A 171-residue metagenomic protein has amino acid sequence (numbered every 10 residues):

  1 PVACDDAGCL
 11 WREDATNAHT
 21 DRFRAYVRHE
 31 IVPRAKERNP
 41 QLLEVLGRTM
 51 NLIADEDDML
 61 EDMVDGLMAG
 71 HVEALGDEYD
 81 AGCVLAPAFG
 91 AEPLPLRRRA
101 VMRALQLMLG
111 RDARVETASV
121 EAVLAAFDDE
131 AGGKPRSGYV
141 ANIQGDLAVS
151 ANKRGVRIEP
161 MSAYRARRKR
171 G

Functional and structural regions predicted by a protein language model:
P1-A7: Metal-dependent de-N-acetylase/amidase catalytic core
G8-C9, G110: Short aromatic/hydrophobic-glycine micro-motifs
C9-A18: Conserved S-adenosyl-L-methionine
A18-F23, E37: Noncatalytic alpha-helical scaffolds and linker/capping helices
A25-V27: A short, glycine/Asx- and small/polar-enriched loop/turn that sits immediately N-terminal to a beta-strand
H29-V32, G47-G171: AMP-forming adenylation/ATP pyrophosphatase catalytic core
R34-V45: Inter-helical turn/loop segments and adjacent helix faces that build the functional surface of alpha-helical bundle
